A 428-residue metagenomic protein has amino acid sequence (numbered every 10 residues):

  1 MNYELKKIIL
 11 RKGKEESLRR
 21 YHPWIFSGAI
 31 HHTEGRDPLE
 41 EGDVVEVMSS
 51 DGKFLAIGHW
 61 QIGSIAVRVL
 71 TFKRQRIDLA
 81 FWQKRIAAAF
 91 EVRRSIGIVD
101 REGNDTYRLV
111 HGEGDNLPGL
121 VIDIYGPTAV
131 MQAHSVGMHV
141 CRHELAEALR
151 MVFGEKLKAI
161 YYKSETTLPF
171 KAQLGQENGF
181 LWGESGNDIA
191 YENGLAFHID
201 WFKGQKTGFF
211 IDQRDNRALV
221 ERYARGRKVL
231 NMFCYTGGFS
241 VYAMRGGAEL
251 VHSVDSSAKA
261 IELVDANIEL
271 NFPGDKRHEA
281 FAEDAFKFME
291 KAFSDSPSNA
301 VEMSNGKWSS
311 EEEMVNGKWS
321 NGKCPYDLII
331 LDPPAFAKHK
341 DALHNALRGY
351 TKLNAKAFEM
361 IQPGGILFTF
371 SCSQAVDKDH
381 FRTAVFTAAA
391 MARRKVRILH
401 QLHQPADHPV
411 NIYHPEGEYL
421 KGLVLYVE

Functional and structural regions predicted by a protein language model:
M1-I124: Non-catalytic accessory regions of SAM-dependent methyltransferases
R19, P23, H31, E184-N231: S-adenosyl-L-methionine
V110-D123, H139-F210: Non-catalytic substrate-recognition/targeting regions of SAM-dependent transferases
R222-M289: Conserved SAM/SAH cofactor-binding pocket of Class I
K259-I330: S-adenosyl-L-methionine
D327-K356: Mobile active-site "lid"/loop adjacent to the S-adenosyl-L-methionine
K352, I366-E428: C-terminal catalytic and target-recognition region of SAM-dependent MTase-like enzymes, primarily methyltransferases
I361-P363: Helix-to-beta-strand junctions that scaffold the AdoMet/dcAdoMet cofactor pocket in Class I SAM-dependent enzymes
